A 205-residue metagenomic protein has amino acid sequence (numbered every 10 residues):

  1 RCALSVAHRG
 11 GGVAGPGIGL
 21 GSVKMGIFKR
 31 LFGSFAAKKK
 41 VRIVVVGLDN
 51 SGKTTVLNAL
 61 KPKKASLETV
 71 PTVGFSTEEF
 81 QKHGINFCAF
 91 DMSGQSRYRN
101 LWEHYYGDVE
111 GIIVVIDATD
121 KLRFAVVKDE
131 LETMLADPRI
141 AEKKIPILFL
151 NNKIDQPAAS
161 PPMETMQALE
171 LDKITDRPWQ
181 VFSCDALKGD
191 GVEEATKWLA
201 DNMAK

Functional and structural regions predicted by a protein language model:
V13: Short polybasic linear motifs
G19-K205: TRAFAC-class small GTPase G-domain
